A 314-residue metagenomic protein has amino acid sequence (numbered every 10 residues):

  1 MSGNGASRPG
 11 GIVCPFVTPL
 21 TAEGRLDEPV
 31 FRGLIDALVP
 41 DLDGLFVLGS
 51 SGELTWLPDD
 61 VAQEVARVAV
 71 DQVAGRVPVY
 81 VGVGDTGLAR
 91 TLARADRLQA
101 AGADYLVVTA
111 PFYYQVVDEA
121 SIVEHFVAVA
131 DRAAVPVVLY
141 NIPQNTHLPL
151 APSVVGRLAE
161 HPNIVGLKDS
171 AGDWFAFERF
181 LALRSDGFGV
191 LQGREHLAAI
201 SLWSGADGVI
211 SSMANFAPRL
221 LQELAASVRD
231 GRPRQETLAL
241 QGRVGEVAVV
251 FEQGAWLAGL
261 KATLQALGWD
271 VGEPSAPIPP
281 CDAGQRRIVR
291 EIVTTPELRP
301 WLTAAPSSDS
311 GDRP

Functional and structural regions predicted by a protein language model:
S2-P149: Active-site beta->alpha loop and helix N-cap motifs at the rims of alpha/beta catalytic domains
N4, R8-V17, L34-L42, W203-A206 (+1 more regions): C-terminal alpha-helical cap/extension of soluble enzyme domains
F31, A62, A66, T91 (+5 more regions): A general structural signal for well-ordered alpha-helical segments in protein cores
A66, R97, F126-V127, L158 (+5 more regions): Short alpha-helix boundary/capping motifs
V77-P78, V137, G166, F188 (+1 more regions): Secondary-structure boundary/capping signal
D96, A199, A262: Surface-exposed charge patches
D131, P143-E252: Catalytic alpha/beta core domains of metabolic enzymes, predominantly
